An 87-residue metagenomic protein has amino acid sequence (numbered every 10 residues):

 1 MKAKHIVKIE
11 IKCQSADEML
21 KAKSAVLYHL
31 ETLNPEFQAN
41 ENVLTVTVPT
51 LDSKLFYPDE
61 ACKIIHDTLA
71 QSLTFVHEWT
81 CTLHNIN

Functional and structural regions predicted by a protein language model:
M1-A22: Short, extreme N-terminal segment that most often corresponds to the first beta-strand
K2-I6, E41-V43, V76: A general secondary-structure signal for short beta-strands and their flanking turns/coil in non-transmembrane regions
E10-Q14, T47-L51, H84: A structural detector for beta-sheet-dominated domains
M19-Y28, I65: A short, charged, amphipathic alpha-helix used as a generic interaction element across diverse proteins
A25-Y28, E36, H84: Mature extracytoplasmic or otherwise solvent-exposed domains
T32-Q71: Short, intrinsically disordered low-complexity segments
F75-N87: Glycine-rich beta-strand-turn "strand-cap" elements at beta-sheet edges
